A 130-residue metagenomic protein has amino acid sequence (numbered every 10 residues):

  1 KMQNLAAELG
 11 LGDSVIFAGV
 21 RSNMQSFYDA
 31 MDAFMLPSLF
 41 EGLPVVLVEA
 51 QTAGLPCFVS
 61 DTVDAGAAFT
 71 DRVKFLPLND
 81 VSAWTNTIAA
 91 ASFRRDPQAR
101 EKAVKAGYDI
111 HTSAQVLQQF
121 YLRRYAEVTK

Functional and structural regions predicted by a protein language model:
M2-G19: Nucleotide-activated donor-binding/catalytic signature segment of Leloir-type glycosyltransferases, i.e., the conserved
V20, L39: Aromatic "clamp/platform" in nucleotide-sugar-dependent glycosyltransferases that forms part of the donor/acceptor
M24-F27, E41-P44, Q51: Short glycine/acidic-rich beta->alpha loop that forms part of the nucleotide-sugar donor binding site in diverse
M31: An anion/phosphate-binding loop that grips the pyrophosphate of nucleotide cofactors and donors
F34-M35: A short hydrophobic beta-strand element within the catalytic core of glycosyltransferases that build diverse glycans
L47, T52, P56-S60: Short hydrophobic beta-strand element within catalytic cores of glycosyltransferases and related nucleotide-activated
G66-F93, H111: Change "using UDP/GDP/dTDP sugars" to "using nucleotide sugars
R95-T129: A charged, aromatic-enriched C-terminal amphipathic alpha-helix characteristic of glycosyltransferases across folds
